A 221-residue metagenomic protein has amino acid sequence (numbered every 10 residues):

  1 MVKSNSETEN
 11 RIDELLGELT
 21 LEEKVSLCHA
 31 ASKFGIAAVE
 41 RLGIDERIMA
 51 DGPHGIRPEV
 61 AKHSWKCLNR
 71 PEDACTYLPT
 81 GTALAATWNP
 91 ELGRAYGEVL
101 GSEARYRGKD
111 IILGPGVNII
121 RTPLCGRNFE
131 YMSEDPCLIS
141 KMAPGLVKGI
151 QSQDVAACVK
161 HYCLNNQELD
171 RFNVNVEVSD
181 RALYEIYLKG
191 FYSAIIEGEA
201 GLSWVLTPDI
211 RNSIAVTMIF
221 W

Functional and structural regions predicted by a protein language model:
M1-W221: Glycoside hydrolase catalytic-domain context in secreted enzymes
